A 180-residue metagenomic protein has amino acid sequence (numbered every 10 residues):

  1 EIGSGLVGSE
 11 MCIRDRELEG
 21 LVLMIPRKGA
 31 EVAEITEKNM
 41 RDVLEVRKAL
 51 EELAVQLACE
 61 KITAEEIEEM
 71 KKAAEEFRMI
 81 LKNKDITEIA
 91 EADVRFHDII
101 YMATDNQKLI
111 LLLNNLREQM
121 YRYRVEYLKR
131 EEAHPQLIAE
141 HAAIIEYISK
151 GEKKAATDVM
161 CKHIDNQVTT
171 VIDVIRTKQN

Functional and structural regions predicted by a protein language model:
E1-G8, C12-I13: Single conserved hydrophobic/aromatic residue that forms the stacking wall/gate of nucleotide- or nucleobase-binding
G3, K28-A30, R47, V174: A short, glycine- and basic residue-enriched loop/turn that sits immediately adjacent to a domain's principal
R14-L18, T36-L44, K48: An amphipathic alpha-helix adjacent to DNA-recognition modules
E17-R27, E31-E34: Beta-hairpin "wing" of winged helix-turn-helix
L18-E19, A103, T170, T177: Residue cluster at the C-terminal edge of the helix-turn-helix DNA-binding motif
V43, R47, V55, K61-E126 (+2 more regions): Conserved amphipathic alpha-helical segments that form helical-bundle/coiled-coil interaction surfaces
K153-N180: C-terminal effector-binding regulatory domain of bacterial HTH transcription factors
